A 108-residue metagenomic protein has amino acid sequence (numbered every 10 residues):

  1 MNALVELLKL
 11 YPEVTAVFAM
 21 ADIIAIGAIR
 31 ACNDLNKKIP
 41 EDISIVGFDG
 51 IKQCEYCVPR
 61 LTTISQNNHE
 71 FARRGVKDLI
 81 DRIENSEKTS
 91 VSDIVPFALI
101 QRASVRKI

Functional and structural regions predicted by a protein language model:
N2: ATP/NTP phosphate-donor binding region
V5, K9-I108: Flexible loop/turn connectors
